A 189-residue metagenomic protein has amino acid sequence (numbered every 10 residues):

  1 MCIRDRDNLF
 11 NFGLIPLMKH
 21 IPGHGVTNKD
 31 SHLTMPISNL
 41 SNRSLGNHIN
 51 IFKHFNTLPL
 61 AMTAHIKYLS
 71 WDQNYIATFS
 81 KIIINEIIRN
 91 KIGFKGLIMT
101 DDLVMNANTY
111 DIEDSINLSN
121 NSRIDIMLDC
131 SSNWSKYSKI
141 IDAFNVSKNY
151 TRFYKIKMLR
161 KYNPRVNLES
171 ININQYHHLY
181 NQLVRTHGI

Functional and structural regions predicted by a protein language model:
M1-I3: Short, small-residue-biased leader/transition segments that mark boundaries at the very start of proteins
D7-D142, S147-T151, R165, Q182: Second-shell residues forming the walls of enzyme active-site clefts
V146-F153, K157-I189: A short C-terminal boundary segment appended to hydrolase-like catalytic domains
